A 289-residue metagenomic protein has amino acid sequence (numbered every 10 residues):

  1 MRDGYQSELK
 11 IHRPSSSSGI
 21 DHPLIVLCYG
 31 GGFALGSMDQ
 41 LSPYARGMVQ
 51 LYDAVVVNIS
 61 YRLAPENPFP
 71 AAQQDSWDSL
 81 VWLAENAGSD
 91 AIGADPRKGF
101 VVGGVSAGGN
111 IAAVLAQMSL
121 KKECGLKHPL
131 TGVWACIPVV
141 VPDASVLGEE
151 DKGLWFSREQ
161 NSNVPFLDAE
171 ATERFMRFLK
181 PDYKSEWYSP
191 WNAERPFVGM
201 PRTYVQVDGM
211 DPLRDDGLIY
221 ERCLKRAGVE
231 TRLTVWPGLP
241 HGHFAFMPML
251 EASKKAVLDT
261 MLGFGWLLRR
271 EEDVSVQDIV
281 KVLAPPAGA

Functional and structural regions predicted by a protein language model:
G4-A289: Alpha/beta-hydrolase superfamily serine-hydrolase fold, recognizing
